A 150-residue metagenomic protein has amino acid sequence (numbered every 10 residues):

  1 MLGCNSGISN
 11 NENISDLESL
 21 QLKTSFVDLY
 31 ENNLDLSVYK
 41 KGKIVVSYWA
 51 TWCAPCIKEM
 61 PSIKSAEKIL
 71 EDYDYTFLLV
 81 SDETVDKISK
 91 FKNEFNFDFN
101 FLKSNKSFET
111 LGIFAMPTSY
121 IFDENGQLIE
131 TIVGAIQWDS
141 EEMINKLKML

Functional and structural regions predicted by a protein language model:
M1-L2: Sec-dependent bacterial lipoprotein signal peptides
N5-L36: N-terminal "domain-start" segment that seeds a small globular fold
G42-I44, Y48-W52, A115: Short pre-active-site segment immediately N-terminal to redox-active cysteine/selenocysteine motifs in thiol-based
Y48-S65: Conserved redox-active cysteine motifs that mediate thiol-disulfide chemistry, especially di-cysteine Cys-X(1-2)-Cys
L70-F77: A conserved nucleotide-sugar
L78, F91-E124, V133: Short, internal strand/loop/helix patches that form the active-site neighborhood or redox-interaction surface
K87-S89: Acidic helix N-cap motif at the loop->helix transition within catalytic regions of sugar-transfer enzymes
I121-L150: Thiol-/selenol-based redox modules, centered on thioredoxin-like and closely related oxidoreductase domains
